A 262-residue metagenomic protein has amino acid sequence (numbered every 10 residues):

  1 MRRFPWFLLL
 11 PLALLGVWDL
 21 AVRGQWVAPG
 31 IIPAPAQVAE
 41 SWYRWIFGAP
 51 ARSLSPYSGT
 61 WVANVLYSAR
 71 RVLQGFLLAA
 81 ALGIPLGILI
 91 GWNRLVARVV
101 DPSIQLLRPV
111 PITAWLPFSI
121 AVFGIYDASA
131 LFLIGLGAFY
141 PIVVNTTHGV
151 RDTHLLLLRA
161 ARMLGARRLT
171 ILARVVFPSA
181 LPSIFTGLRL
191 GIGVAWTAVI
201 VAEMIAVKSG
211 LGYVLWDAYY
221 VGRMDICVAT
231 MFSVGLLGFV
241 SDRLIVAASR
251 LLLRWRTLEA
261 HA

Functional and structural regions predicted by a protein language model:
M1-V22: N-terminal signal-anchor/first transmembrane alpha helix
G24-L77: Periplasmic/extracellular loop-to-transmembrane helix junction in inner-membrane transport proteins
A39, S58, V62, L66 (+9 more regions): Alpha-helical membrane-protein architecture signal
Q74-I104: Transmembrane-helix boundary motif in ABC transporter permease subunits
Q105-P141, H148-G149: Generic hydrophobic transmembrane alpha-helix motif, especially the helices
F132, L136, R168-A202, V228-A229 (+3 more regions): Transmembrane alpha-helices
I142-L190, L215: Short cytoplasmic-facing helical segments at TM-TM junctions of multi-pass membrane proteins
R151, V228-A262: C-terminal transmembrane helix and the adjacent membrane-cytosol boundary/short C-terminal tail of inner/organellar
